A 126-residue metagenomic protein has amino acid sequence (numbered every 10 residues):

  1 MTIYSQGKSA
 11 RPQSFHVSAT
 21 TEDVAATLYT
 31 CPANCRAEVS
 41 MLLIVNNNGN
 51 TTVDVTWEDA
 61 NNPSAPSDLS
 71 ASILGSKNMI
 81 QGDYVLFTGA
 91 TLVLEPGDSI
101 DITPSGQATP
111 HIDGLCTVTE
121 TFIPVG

Functional and structural regions predicted by a protein language model:
M1-R36, D59, P96, P104-G126: C-terminal interaction-tip segments
A19-V24, L74-Y84: Solvent-exposed, conformationally flexible loop/turn segments
A37-N46, S99-I102: A short beta-strand element within beta-rich, extracytoplasmic domains of secreted/secretory-pathway proteins
S40, T51-V55, P110-G114: Short beta-strand/loop motifs in extracellular/secreted proteins, especially within beta-sandwich accessory domains
N47, A90, S105-Q107: Beta-strand repeat scaffolds of extracellular/surface proteins
N48-G75: Short, surface-exposed beta-strand/strand-loop-strand elements in extracellular ectodomains
Q81-G97: Beta-sandwich interaction modules
